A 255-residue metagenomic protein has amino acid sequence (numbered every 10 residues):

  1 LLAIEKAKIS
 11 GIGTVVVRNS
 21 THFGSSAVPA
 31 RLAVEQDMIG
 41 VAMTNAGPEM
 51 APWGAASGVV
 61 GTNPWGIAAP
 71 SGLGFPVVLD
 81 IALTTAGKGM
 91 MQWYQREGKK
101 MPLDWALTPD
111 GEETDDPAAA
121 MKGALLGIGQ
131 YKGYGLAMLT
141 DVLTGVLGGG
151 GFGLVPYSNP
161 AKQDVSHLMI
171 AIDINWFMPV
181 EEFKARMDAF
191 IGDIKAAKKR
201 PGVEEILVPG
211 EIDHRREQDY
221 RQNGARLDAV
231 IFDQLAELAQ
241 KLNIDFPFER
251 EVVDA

Functional and structural regions predicted by a protein language model:
L1-W65, A69-P76, I81: A glycine-rich, acidic short-motif signal
L2, G24, V28, T62 (+7 more regions): Conserved active-site and cofactor/substrate-binding residues in soluble primary-metabolism enzymes
I4-I9, E35-I39, N45, G72 (+7 more regions): Generic secondary-structure signature for well-ordered alpha-helical cores
G13-R18, G127, M169-N175: Short glycine-rich or small-residue beta-strand-to-loop segments that form or flank ligand, phosphate, metal/Fe-S
V41, V60, P64, A82 (+2 more regions): N-terminal nucleophile
M50-A118: Phosphate/diphosphate-binding glycine-rich loops and adjacent basic-rich segments that engage nucleotide
G87-G149, P160-K162: Small-residue-enriched flexible segments
V155-A255: Catalytic-core signal marking the mid-to-C-terminal active-site face
